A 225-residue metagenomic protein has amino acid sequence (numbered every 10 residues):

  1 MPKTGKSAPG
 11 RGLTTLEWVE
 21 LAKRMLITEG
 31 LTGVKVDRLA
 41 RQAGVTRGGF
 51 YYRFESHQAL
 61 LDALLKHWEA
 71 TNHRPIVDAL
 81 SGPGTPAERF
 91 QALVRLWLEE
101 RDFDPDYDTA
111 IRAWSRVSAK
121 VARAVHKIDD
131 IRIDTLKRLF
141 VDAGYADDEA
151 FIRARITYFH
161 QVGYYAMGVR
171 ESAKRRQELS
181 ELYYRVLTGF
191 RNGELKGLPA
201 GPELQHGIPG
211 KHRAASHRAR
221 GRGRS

Functional and structural regions predicted by a protein language model:
M1-K6, D147, K211, S216-S225: Short, intrinsically disordered or compositionally biased N-terminal tails of bacterial proteins
E17, L21-A59, A63: Helix-turn-helix
V19, Q91, I133-K137, V141 (+3 more regions): An amphipathic alpha-helix signature
K66-H73: Short, basic, alpha-helical segments at the C-terminal edge of helix-turn-helix-like DNA-binding modules
I76-Y107, T157, P202: Hydrophobic alpha-helical connector segments
R101-A119, R123-H126: Amphipathic alpha-helical segments used for helix-helix packing
A122, H126, D142-H206, R222-R224: Hydrophobic/aromatic-rich alpha-helical bundle segments in the mid-to-C-terminal region
A124-T135: Short, solvent-exposed amphipathic helices
